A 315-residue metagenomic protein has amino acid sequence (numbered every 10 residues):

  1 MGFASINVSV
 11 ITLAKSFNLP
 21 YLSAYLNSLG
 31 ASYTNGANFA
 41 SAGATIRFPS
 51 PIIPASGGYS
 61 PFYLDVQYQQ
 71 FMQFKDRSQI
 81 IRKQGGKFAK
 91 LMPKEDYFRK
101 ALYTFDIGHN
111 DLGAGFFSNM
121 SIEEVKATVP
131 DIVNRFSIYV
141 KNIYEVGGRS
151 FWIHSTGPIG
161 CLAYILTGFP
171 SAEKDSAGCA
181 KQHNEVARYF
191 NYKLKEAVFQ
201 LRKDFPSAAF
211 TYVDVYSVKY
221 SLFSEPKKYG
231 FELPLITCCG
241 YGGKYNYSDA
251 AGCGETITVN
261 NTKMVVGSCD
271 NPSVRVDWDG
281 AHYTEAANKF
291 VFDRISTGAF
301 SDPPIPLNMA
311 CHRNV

Functional and structural regions predicted by a protein language model:
M1-V315: Conserved active-site regions of diverse hydrolases
